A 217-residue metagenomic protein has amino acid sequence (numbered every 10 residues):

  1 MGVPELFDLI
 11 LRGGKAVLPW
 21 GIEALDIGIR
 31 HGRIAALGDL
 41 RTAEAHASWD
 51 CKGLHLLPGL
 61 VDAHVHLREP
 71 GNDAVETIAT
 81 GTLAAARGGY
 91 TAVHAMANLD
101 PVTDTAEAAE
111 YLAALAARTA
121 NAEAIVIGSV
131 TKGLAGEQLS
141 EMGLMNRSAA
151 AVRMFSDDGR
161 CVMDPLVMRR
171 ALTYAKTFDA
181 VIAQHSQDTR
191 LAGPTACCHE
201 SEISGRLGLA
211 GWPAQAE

Functional and structural regions predicted by a protein language model:
G2-G59: Histidine-rich, glycine-flanked metal-binding segment
C51-T119: Metal-associated gating/positioning segment near the N- to mid-region
A63-E76, A97, I125-Q138, G159 (+1 more regions): Active-site mouth loops of central-metabolism enzymes
T80-T103, A120-K132, S148-M163, D179-A183 (+1 more regions): Divalent metal-dependent hydrolysis catalytic cores, especially in the metallo-beta-lactamase
G88-A92, A114-E123, D188-E217: Active-site gating loops and adjacent loop-to-helix segments of metal-dependent hydrolytic enzymes
T103-E110, C161-Y174: Active-site-adjacent beta->alpha loops and helix N-cap segments on the catalytic face of soluble alpha/beta enzymes
T105-A109, A135-M145, A192-C197: Distinct, well-ordered alpha-helical segments
A113-T119, M142-A149: Acidic (Asp/Glu)-rich catalytic clusters
